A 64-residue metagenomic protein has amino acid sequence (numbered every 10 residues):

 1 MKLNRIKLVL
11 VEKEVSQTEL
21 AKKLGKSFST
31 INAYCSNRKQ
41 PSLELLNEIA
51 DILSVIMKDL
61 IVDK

Functional and structural regions predicted by a protein language model:
M1-V15: A short, Lys/Arg-rich alpha-helix, primarily the initiator
L10, C35, L53: DNA major-groove recognition helix of helix-turn-helix
E12, K23, I52: Residues within the alpha-helical elements of helix-turn-helix
E19, T30, D59: Residues in the helix-turn-helix
L20-A21, I49: Short alpha-helical "recognition helix" segments of helix-turn-helix
G25-Q40: Recognition helix of helix-turn-helix/homeodomain-like DNA-binding domains that insert into the DNA major groove
E44-D59: DNA major-groove recognition helix of helix-turn-helix/homeodomain DNA-binding modules
